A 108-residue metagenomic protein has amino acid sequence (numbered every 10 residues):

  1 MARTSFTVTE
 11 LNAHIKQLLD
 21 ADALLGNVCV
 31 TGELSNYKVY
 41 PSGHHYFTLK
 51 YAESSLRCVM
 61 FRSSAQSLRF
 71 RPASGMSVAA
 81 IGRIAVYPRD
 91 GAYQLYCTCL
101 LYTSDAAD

Functional and structural regions predicted by a protein language model:
A2-L101: Phosphate-interaction motifs
Y102-D108: Conserved small/polar residues in nucleotide/adenosyl-binding loops
